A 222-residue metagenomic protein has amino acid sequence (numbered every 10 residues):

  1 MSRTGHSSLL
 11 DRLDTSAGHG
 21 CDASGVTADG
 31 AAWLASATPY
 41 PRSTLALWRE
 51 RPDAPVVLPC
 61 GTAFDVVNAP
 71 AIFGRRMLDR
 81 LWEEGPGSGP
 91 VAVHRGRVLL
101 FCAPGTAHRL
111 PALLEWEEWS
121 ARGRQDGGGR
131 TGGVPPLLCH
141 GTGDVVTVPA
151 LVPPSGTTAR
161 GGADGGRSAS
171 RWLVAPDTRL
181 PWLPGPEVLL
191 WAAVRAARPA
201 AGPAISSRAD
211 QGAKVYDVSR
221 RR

Functional and structural regions predicted by a protein language model:
M1-R95, P104-R109, W172-R222: Signature for HUH/AEP ssDNA processing cores
L81-D177: Metal-dependent DNA replication initiation modules
